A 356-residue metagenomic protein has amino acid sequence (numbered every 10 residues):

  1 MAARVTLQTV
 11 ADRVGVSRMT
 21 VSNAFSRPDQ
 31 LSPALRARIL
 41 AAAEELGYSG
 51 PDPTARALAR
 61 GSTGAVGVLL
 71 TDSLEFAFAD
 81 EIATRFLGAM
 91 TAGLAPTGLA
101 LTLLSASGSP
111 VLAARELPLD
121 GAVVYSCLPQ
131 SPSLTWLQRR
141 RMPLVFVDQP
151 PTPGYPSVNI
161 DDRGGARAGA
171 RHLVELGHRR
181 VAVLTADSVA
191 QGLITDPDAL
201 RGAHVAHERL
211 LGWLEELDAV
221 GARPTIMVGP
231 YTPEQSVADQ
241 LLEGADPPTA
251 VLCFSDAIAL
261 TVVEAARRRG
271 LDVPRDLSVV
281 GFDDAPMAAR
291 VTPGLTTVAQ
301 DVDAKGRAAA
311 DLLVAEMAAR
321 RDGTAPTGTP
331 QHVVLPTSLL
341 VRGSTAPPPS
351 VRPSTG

Functional and structural regions predicted by a protein language model:
M1-V14, R18, T355-G356: Extreme N-terminal segment that seeds HTH/winged-HTH DNA-binding domains in transcriptional regulators
A2-V5, E44-F78: N-terminal helix-turn-helix/winged-helix DNA-binding helices and compositionally similar short basic alpha-helical
V10-A11, I39, L277, L339: Append "Primarily bacterial transcriptional regulators
A11, V124, C253-F254: Short beta-strand scaffold positions
T20, L35-R38, T54: Residues in the helix-turn-helix
E45, R139-F146, P150-G356: Bacterial carbohydrate/catabolite-sensing allosteric modules
A95, A100-L117, T225-G244: Structural motif
